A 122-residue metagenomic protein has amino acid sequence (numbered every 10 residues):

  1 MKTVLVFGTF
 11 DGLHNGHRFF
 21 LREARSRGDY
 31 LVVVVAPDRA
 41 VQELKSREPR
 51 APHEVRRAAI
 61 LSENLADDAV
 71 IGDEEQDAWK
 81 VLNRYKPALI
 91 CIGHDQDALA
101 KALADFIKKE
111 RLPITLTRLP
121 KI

Functional and structural regions predicted by a protein language model:
M1-I122: Nucleotidyltransferase catalytic core that binds NTPs
